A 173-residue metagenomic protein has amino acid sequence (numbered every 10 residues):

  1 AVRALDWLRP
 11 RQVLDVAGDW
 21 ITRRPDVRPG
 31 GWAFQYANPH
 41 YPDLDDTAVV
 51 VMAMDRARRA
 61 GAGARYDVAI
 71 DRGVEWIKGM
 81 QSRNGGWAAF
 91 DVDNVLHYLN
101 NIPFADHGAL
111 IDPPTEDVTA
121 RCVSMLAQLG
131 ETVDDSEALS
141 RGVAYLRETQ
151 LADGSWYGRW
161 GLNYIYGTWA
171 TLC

Functional and structural regions predicted by a protein language model:
A1-C173: Preference for long, amphipathic alpha-helical scaffolds in soluble/luminal domains and all-alpha bundles
